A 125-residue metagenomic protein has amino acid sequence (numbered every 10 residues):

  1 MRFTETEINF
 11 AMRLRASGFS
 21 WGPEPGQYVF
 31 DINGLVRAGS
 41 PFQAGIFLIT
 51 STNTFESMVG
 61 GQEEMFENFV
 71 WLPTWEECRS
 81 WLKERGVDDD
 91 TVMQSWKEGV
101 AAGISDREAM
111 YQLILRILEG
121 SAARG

Functional and structural regions predicted by a protein language model:
M1-G125: Glycine-rich anion-binding surface patch
